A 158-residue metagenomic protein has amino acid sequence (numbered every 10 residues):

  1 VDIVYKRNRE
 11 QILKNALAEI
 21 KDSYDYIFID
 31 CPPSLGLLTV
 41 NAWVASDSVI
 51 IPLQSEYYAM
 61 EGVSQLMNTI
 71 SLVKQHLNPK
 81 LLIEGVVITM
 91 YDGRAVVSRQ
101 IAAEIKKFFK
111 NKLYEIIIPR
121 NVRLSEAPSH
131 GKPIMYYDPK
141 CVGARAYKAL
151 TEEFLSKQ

Functional and structural regions predicted by a protein language model:
V1-D22, L77, V122, A127-H130: P-loop/Walker-type NTP enzyme "switch/lid" segment
V1-V4, V96, Y137-D138: Acidic, proline/glycine-rich intrinsically disordered inter-domain spacer in sigma factors
K6-R9, A59-G62, G143: Short, conserved glycine- and acidic-residue-centered signature motifs in active-site or ligand-binding loops
I12, Q65, A146: Charged catalytic carboxylate motif
A18-V122: Conserved catalytic-core segment of NTP-binding enzymes
P119, S125, M135: Nucleotide phosphate-binding site architecture
P128-A146: C-terminal boundary of histidine-terminating zinc-finger modules
A149-Q158: C-terminal alpha-helix
